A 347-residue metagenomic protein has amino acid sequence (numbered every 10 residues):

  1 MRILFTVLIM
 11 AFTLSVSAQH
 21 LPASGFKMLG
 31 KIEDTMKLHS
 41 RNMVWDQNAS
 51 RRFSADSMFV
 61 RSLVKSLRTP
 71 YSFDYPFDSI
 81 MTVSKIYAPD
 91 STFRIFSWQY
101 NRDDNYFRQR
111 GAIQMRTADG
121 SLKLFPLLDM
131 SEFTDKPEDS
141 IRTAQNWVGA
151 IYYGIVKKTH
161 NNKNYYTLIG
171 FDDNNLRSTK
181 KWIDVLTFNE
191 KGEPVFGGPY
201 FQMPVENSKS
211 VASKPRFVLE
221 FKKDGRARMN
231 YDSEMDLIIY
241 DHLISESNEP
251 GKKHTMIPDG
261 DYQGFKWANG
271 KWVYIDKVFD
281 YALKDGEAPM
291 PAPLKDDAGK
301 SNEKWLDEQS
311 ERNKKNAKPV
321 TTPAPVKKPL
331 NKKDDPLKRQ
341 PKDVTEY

Functional and structural regions predicted by a protein language model:
M1-I32, E346-Y347: Bacterial Sec-dependent N-terminal signal peptides
Q19-I95: Start-of-domain marker
P76-F93, R102-D103, W147-N162, R228-E234: Structural signature of eukaryotic scaffold interfaces centered on beta-propeller domains
T92-Q99, N164-D172, D236-L243, E303: Short beta-strand elements that form the blades of beta-propeller/WD-repeat-like and other beta-sheet-rich scaffold
Q109-G120, K181-E193, H254-N269: Beta-propeller blade signature
A112-T159: Short N-terminal edge-element motif at the start of the domain
D139-W147, I151-T159, V195-G264, M290-A292: Short aromatic loop motif centered on NTY/YTY
S245-Y347: Hydrophilic extracytoplasmic domains
